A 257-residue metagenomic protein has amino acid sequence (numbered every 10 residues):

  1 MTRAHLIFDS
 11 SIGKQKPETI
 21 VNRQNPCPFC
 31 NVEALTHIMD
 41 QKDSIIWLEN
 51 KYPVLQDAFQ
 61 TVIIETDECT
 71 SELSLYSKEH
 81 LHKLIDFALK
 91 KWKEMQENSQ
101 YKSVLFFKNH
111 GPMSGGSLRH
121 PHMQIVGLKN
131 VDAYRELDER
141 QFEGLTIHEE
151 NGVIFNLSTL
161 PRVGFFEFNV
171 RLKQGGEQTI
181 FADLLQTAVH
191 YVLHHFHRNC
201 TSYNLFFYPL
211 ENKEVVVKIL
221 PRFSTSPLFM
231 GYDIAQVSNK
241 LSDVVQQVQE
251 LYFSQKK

Functional and structural regions predicted by a protein language model:
M1-Y76, K91, M95-F107, P112-S114 (+3 more regions): Active-site microenvironments that recognize anionic phosphate/pyrophosphate groups
E79-H82: Active-site region of the double-stranded beta-helix
H122: Conserved, mostly hydrophobic/aromatic
A182-L185: Mature exported/compartmentalized surface modules and terminal targeting/interaction regions
